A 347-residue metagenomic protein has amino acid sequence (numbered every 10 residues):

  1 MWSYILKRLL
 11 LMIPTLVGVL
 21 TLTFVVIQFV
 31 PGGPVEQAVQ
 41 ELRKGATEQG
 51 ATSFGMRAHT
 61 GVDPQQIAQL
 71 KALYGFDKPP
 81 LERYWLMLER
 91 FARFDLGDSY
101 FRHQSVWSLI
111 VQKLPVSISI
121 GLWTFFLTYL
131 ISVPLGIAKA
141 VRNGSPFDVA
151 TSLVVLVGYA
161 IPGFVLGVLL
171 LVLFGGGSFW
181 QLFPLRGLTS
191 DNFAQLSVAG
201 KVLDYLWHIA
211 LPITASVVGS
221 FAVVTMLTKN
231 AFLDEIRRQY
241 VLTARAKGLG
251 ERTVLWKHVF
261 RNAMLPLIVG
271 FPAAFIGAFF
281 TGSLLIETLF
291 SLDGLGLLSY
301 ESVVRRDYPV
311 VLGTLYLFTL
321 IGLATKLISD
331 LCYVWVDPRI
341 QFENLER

Functional and structural regions predicted by a protein language model:
M1, P34-V35, P80, Y84 (+10 more regions): Hydrophobic side chains within well-formed alpha-helices
M1-S3, D77-E82, R93-W107, N143 (+3 more regions): Short, membrane-interfacial amphipathic segments enriched in basic
W2-S3, L114-P115, W123-F147, G163 (+1 more regions): Alpha-helical transmembrane segments of integral membrane proteins, especially multi-pass inner/plasma-membrane
L6-M12, L16: N-terminal signal-anchor/signal peptide hydrophobic helix marking the start of the first transmembrane segment
M12, K113, S117, L153-L156 (+2 more regions): Residue-level signal for discrete positions within transmembrane alpha-helices of multi-pass small-molecule
L16-E82, S178-K201: Hydrophobic alpha-helical transmembrane segments of membrane transport/permease proteins and related membrane-embedded
T23-F29, A68, L153-R186, A215-F221: Membrane-water interface segments at the C-terminal ends of transmembrane alpha-helices in multi-pass inner-membrane
K71-V133: An internal, D/E-rich "acidic patch" concept
